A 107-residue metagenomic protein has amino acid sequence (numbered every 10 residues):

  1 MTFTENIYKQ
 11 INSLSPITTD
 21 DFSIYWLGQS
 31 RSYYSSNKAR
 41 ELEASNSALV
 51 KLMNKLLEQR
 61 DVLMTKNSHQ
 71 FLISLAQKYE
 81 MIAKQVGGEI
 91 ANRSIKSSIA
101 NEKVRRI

Functional and structural regions predicted by a protein language model:
M1-L14: A short, Lys/Arg-rich alpha-helix, primarily the initiator
T4-I7, L49, N92-I95: Short amphipathic alpha-helical segments that mediate assembly, nucleic-acid/protein binding, or membrane association
N6-I7, Y33, L52-K55: A general alpha-helix detector
P16-T18: Residue-level signal for the short linker/turn that defines the boundary of a DNA-recognition helix
F22-S23: Short alpha-helical "recognition helix" segments of helix-turn-helix
L27-N46: Recognition helix of helix-turn-helix/homeodomain-like DNA-binding domains that insert into the DNA major groove
S47-M64: DNA major-groove recognition helix of helix-turn-helix/homeodomain DNA-binding modules
T65-I107: Helix-turn-helix/homeodomain-like alpha-helical modules used for DNA recognition and transcription-factor dimerization
